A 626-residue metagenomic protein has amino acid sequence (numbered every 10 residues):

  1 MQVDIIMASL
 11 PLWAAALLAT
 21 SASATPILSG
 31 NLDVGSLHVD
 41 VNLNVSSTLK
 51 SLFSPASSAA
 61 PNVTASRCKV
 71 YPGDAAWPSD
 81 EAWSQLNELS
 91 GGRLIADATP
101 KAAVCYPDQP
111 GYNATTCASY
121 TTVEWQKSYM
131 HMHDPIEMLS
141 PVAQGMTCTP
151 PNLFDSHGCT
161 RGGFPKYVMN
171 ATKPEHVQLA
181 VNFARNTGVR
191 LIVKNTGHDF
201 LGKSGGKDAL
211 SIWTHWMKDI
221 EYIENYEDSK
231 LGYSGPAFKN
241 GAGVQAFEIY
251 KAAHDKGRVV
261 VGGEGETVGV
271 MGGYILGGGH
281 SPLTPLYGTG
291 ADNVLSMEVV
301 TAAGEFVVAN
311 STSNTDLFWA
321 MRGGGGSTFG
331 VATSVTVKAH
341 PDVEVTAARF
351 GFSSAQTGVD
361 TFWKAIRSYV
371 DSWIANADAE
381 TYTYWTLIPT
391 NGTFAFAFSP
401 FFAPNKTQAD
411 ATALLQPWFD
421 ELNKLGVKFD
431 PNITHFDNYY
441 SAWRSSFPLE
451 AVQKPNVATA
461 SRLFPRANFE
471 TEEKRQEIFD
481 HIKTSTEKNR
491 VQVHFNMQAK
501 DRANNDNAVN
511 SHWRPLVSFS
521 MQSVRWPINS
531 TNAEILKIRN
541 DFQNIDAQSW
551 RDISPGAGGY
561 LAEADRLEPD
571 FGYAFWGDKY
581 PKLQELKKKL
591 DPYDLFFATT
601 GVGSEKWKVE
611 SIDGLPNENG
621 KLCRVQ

Functional and structural regions predicted by a protein language model:
M1-P26: Fungal secretory targeting signals
T25-Q626: Soluble FAD-dependent oxygen oxidases
